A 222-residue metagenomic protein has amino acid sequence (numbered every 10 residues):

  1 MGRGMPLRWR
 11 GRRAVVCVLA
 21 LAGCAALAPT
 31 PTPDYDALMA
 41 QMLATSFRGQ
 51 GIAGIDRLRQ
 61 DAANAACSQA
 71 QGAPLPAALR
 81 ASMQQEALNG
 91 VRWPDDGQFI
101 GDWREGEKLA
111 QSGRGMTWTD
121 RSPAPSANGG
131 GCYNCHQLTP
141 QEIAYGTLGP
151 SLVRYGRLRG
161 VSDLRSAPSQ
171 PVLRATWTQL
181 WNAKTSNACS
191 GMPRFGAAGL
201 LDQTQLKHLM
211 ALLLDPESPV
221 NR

Functional and structural regions predicted by a protein language model:
M1-R10: N-terminal secretory signal peptides that target proteins for export/translocation
R10-V18: Sec-dependent signal peptide recognition, specifically the positively charged N-region followed immediately by
C24-L27: N-terminal Sec signal peptide cleavage junction
T30-D95: N-terminal pre-domain segments of enzymes
A73, A77-M83, R174-R222: C-terminal capping alpha-helices of c-type cytochrome domains
R80-P125: Electrostatic cytochrome c docking/interface patches
A110-T117, H136-T139, G156, L180-N187 (+1 more regions): Sec/Tat-exported extracytoplasmic proteins
S122-W177, G191: Gly/Gly-Pro-rich "capping" loops immediately C-terminal to redox-active cysteine motifs in periplasmic/lumenal
